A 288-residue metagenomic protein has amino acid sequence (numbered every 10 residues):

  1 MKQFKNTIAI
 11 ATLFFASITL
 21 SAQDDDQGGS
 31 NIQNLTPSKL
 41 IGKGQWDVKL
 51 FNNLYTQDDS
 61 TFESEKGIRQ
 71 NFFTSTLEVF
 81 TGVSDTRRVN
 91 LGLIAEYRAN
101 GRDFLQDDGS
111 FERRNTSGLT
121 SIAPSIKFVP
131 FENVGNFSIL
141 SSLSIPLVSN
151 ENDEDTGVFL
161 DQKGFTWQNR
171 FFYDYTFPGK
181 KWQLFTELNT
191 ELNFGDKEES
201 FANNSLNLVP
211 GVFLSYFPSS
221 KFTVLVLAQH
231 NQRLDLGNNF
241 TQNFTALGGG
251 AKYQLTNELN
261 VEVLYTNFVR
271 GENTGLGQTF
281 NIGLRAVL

Functional and structural regions predicted by a protein language model:
M1-S30: Cleavable N-terminal export/targeting peptides
Q23-S149, E154-G195, N203-V287: Transmembrane beta-barrel domains of Gram-negative outer membranes and organellar outer membranes
